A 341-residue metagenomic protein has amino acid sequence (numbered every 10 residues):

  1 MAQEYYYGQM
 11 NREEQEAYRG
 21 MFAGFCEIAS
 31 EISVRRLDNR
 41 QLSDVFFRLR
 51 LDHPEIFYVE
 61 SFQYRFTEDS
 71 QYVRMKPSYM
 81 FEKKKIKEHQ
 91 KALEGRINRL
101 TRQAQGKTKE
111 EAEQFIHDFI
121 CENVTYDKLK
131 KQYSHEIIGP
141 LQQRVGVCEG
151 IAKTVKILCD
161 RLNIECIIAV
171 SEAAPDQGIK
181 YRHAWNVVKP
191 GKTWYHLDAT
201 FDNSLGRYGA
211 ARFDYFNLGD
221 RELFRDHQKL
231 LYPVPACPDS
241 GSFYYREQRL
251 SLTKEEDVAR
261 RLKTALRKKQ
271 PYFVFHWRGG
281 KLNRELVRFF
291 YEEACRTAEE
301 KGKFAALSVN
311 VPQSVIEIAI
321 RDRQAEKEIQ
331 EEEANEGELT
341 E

Functional and structural regions predicted by a protein language model:
M1-K107, E222-E341: N-terminal accessory/pre-domain segments preceding catalytic cores
S33, D127-K130, Y181, R207: Repeated polar recognition positions within modular binding domains
V45, I116, T154-V155: Generic structural signal for hydrophobic residues
F81, E122-D127, C148, A173-Q177 (+2 more regions): Solvent-exposed loop/turn segments at secondary-structure junctions within structured extracellular/periplasmic domains
K85, A104-A112, Q143-I151, G178 (+1 more regions): Extracytoplasmic/periplasmic, Sec-exported soluble proteins
K85-P140: Secondary-structure boundary elements
Q132, E136-Q142, G146, G150-I157: Conserved active-site-adjacent core of cysteine acyl-enzyme catalytic domains
G150-L223: Hydrophobic/aromatic-rich core segments of domains that either
